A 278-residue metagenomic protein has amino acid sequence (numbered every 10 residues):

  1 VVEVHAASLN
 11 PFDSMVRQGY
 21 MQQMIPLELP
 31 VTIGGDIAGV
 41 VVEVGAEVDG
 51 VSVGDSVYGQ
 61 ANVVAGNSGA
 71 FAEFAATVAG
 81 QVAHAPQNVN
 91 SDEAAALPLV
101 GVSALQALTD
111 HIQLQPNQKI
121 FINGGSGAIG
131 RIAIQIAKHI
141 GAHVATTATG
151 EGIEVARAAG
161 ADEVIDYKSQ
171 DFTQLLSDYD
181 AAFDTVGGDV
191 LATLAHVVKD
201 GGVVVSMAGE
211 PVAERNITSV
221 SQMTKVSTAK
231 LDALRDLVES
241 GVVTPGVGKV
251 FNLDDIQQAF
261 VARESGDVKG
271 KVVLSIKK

Functional and structural regions predicted by a protein language model:
V1-L9, M21-V63: Glycine-rich beta-strand-centered segment in the early N-terminal region that forms part of a ligand/cofactor-binding
G50, Q60-G124: NAD(P)H dinucleotide-binding glycine-rich loop of Rossmann-like/cofactor-binding domains, especially the beta1-alpha1
A94-D166: Mid-domain Rossmann-like dinucleotide-binding core that forms the NAD(H)/NADP(H) cofactor-binding site
A145, R157-V220: Glycine-rich cofactor phosphate-binding loops and adjacent beta1-alpha1 units of small-molecule cofactor enzyme domains
D200-K249: Rossmann-fold dehydrogenase core element
D232-K278: C-terminal hydrophobic helical "lid"/dimerization subdomain of Rossmann-like NAD(P)H-dependent oxidoreductases
